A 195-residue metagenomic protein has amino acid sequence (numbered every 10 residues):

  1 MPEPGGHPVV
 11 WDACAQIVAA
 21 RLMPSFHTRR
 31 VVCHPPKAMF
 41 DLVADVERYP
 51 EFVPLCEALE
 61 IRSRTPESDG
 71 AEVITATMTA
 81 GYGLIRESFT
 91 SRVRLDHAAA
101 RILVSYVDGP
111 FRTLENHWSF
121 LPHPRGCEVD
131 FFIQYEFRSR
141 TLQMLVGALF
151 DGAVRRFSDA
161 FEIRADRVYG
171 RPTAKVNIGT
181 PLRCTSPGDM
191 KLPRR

Functional and structural regions predicted by a protein language model:
P2-P8: Extreme N-terminal basic, low-complexity initiation segments that serve as generic localization/processing leaders
V10-A71, R125, R171, L182-R195: Hydrophobic ligand-binding cavity/cleft-lining segments
K37, W118, D159: Short alpha-helical basic/polar micro-motif
A44, E115, M144-L145: Generic recognition of short, well-ordered alpha-helical segments
P50-P54, A58-E67, T79-D130, Q134-E136 (+1 more regions): Hydrophobic-ligand binding "helix-grip"
I74-M78: Short, well-structured hydrophobic secondary-structure segments
F137, T141-C184: A conserved amphipathic terminal alpha-helix motif
